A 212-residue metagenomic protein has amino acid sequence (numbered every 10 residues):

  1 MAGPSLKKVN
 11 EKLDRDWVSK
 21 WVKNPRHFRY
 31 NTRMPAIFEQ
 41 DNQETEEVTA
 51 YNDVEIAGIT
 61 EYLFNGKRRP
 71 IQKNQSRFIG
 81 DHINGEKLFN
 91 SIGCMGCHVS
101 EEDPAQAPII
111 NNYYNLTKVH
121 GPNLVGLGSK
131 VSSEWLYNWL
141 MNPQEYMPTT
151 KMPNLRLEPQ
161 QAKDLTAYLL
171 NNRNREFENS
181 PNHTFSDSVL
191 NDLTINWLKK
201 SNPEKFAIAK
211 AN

Functional and structural regions predicted by a protein language model:
M1, F78-H82, G96-E101: A compositional/structural signature marking long, glycine- and acidic/polar-rich segments with frequent tryptophans
M1-F64, A105-R173, S201, A209-N212: Extracytoplasmic electron-transfer domains, predominantly the class I c-type cytochrome c fold
L6-V9, E86-F89, C97: Conserved catalytic-core segments centered on acid/base and nucleophilic motifs
N31, C94-C97, T149, E178: Secondary-structure boundary/capping residues
N65-N90, E176-N212: Electrostatic cytochrome c docking/interface patches
N90-G96, E101, K151, Q161: Short pre-active-site segment immediately N-terminal to redox-active cysteine/selenocysteine motifs in thiol-based
